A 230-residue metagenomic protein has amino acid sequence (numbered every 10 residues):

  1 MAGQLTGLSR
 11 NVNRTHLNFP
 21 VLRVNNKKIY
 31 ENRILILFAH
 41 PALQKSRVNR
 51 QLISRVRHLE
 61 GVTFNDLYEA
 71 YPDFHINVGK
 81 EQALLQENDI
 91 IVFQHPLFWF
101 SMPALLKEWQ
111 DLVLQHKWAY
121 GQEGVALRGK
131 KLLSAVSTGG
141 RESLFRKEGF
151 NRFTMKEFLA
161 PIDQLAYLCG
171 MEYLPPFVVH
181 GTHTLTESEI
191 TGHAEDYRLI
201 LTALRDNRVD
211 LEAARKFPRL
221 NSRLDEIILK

Functional and structural regions predicted by a protein language model:
A2-T6: Intrinsic disorder/low-complexity segments
L17-F19: Short hydrophobic targeting helices and cationic amphipathic motifs that mediate membrane/organellar targeting
K28-G61: N-terminal beta1-alpha1 ligand-phosphate binding loop
I53, R57, L165-K230: Glycine-rich phosphate/pyrophosphate-binding loop and the adjoining helix
G61-H75: A short beta-strand-loop structural module common to alpha/beta enzyme folds
P72-G79, T186-E189: Structural motif
G79-D163: Helix-loop-strand module that forms the ligand-binding subsite of alpha/beta enzymes
